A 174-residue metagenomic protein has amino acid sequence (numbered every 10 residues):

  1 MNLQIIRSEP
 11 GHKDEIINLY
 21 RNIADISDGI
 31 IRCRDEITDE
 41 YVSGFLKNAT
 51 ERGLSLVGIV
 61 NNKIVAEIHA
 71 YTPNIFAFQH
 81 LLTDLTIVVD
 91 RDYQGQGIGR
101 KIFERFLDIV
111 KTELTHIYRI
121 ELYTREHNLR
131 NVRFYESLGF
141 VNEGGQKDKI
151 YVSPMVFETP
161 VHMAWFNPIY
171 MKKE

Functional and structural regions predicted by a protein language model:
L3-N18: A short beta-loop-alpha structural element at the N-terminal edge of CoA-dependent acyl/N-acetyltransferase catalytic
A24-G44: Conserved GNAT-fold acetyl-CoA-binding loop/helix
F45-V57: A short helix-loop-beta-strand connector motif used in the catalytic cores of GNAT acetyltransferases and, in some
V57, K63-T72: Conserved beta-strand in the GNAT
V57, T86-G95, T124-R125: A short, internal acetyl-CoA/4′-phosphopantetheine-binding micro-motif in the GNAT/acyltransferase core
V89, G95-I109, R133-S137: Conserved acetyl-CoA-binding loop-helix of GNAT-fold acetyltransferases
V110-T124: Conserved GNAT acetyl-CoA-binding A-motif
E121-T124, E136-V156: Conserved catalytic-core motifs of GNAT/GCN5-like acyltransferases
